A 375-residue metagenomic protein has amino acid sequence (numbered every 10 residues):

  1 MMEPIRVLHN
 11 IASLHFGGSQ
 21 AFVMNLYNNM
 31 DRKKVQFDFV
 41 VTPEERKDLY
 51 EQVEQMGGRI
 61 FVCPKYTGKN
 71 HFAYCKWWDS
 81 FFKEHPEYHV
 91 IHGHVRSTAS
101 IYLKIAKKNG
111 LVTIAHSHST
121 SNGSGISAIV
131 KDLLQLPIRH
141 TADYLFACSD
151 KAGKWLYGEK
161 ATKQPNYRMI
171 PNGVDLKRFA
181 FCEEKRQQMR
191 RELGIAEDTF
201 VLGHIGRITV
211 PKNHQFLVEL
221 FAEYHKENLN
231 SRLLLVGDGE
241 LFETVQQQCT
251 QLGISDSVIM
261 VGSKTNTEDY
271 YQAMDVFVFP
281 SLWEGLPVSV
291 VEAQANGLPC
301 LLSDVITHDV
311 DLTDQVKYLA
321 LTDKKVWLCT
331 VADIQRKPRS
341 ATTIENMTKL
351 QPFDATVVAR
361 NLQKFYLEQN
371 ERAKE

Functional and structural regions predicted by a protein language model:
E3-K76, F81, E240-F242, F365: N-terminal strand-loop element at the rim of the active site of nucleotide-sugar-dependent glycosyltransferases
Q20-N25, F200, H204-E223, E240-E243: A conserved mid-protein helix/loop that constitutes part of the nucleotide-sugar donor-binding site
V40-V41, P299-S303: Short hydrophobic beta-strand element within catalytic cores of glycosyltransferases and related nucleotide-activated
G93-A99, S117: Short His-centered aromatic/hydrophobic patch
A142-A180: A short, active-site helix/loop in glycosyltransferases that binds the activated sugar's phosphate group
Q246-G262: Nucleotide-activated donor-binding/catalytic signature segment of Leloir-type glycosyltransferases, i.e., the conserved
S263, L282: Aromatic "clamp/platform" in nucleotide-sugar-dependent glycosyltransferases that forms part of the donor/acceptor
D309-S340, T356: Change "using UDP/GDP/dTDP sugars" to "using nucleotide sugars
